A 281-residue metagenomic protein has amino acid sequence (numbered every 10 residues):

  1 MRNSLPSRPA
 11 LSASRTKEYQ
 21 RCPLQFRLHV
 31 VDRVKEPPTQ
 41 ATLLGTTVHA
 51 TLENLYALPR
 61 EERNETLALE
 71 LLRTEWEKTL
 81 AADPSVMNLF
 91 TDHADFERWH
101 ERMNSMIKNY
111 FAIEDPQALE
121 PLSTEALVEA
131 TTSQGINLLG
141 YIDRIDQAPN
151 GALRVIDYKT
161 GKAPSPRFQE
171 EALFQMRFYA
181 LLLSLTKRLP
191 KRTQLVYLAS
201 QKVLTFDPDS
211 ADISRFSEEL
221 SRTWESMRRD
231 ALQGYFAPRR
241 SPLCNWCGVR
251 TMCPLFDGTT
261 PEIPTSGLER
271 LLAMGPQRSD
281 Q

Functional and structural regions predicted by a protein language model:
M1-T42, L272-Q281: C-terminal, charged and often intrinsically disordered regions of DNA end-processing helicases and nucleases
A10, N150, L182-Q281: Metal-dependent nuclease catalytic regions and adjoining charged, substrate-binding loops involved in nucleic-acid end
E18-F26, T47, E65-M87, L189-L198: Short, compositionally biased low-complexity segments
L24-D32, H49-L52, A82-D83, I156-T160 (+2 more regions): Short acidic (Asp/Glu) and glycine-rich catalytic loops that position anionic groups and cofactors
D32-A41, A57-R63, P166, Q233-F236: Short, polar/flexible loop-turn hinges at active-site or ligand-entry regions and domain interfaces
Q40, L44, W99, M103 (+2 more regions): Hydrophobic (often cysteine-bearing) scaffold residues that line and stabilize catalytic clefts of nucleotide/cofactor
T51-T124: A non-catalytic, helix-rich entry segment at domain boundaries
L122, A126-R222: Mg2+/Mn2+-dependent nuclease catalytic core
